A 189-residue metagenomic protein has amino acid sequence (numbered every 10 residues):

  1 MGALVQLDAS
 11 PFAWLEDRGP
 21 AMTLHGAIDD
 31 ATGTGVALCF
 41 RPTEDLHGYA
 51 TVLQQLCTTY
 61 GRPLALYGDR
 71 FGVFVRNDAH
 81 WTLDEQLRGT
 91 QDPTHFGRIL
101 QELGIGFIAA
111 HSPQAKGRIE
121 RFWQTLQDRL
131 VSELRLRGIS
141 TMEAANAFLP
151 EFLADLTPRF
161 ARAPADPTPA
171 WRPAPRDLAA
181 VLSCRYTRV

Functional and structural regions predicted by a protein language model:
M1-A13, L83-Q91, P169-D177: Basic, flexible linker segments flanking DNA-binding modules in nucleic acid-interacting mobile-element proteins
M1-I28, T32-G35, D45-Q55, T59-L64 (+2 more regions): Mobile-element integrase/transposase regions, centering on the N-terminal DNA-binding/Zn-coordinating module
D8, E133-L149: Short, charged, surface-exposed loops that flank catalytic or proteolytic processing sites
G33-L38, I108: Short small-residue beta-strand/loop micro-motif enriched in glycine and branched aliphatics
L64-A65, I108-H111, M142, P158-P169: Acidic/polar loop patches that form or flank catalytic/metal-binding clefts of enzymes that bind anionic ligands
L66-R70, W81-R129, M142-A145: RNase H-like two-metal-ion nuclease catalytic core shared by retroviral integrases and related mobile-element nucleases
L153-V189: C-terminal, beta-rich DNA-binding module of retroviral/retroelements integrases
